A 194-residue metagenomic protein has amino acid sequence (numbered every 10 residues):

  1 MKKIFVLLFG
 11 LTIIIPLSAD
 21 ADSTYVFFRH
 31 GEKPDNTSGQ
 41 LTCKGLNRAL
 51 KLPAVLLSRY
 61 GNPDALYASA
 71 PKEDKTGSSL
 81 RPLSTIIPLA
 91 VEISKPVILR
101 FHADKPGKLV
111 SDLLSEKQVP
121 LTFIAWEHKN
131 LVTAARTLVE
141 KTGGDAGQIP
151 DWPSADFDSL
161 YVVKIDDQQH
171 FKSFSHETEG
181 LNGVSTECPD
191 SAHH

Functional and structural regions predicted by a protein language model:
I4-I15: Sec-dependent N-terminal signal peptides
I15-A21: Sec/Tat signal peptide C-region and signal peptidase I cleavage site
A21-V119, N130-D151, A155-H194: Active-site-proximal alpha-helix that buttresses catalytic centers in soluble enzyme cores
L121-A125: Periplasmic-binding protein-like
